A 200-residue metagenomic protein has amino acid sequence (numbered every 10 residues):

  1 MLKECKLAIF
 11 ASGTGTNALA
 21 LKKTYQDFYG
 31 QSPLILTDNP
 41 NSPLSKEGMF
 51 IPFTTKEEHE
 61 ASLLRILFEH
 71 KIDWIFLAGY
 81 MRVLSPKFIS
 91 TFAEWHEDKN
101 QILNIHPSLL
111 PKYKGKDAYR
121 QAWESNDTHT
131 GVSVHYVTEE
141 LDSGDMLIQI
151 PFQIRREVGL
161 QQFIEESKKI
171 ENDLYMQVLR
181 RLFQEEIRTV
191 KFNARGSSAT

Functional and structural regions predicted by a protein language model:
M1-T200: One-carbon transfer enzymes
